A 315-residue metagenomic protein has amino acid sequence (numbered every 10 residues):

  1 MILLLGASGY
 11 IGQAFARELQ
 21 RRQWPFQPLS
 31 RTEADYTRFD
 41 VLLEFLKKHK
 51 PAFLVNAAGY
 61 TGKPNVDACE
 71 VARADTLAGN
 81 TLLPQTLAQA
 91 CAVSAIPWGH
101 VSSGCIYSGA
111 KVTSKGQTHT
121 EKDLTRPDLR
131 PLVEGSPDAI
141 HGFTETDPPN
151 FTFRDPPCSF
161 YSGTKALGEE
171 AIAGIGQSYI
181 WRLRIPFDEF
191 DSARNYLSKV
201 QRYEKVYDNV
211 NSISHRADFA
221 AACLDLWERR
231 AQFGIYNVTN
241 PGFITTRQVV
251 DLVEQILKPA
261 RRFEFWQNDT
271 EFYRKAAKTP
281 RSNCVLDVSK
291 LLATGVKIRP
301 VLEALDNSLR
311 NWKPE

Functional and structural regions predicted by a protein language model:
M1-R22: N-terminal Rossmann NAD(P)H-binding glycine-rich loop of SDR-like oxidoreductase domains
L5, L29, L54-A58, W98-G104 (+2 more regions): SDR active-site strand-loop-helix element
A14, A222-D225, R229-K278, S282: Mid/C-terminal beta-alpha module of Rossmann-like enzyme folds, strongest in SDR-family dehydrogenases/epimerases
Q27-D40: Rossmann-fold cofactor-recognition segment
F39-T81, A90-V93: NAD(P)H-binding glycine-rich loop region in Rossmannoid oxidoreductase-like domains and their noncatalytic homologs
V71-A78, L82-L83, I106-W181, D188: Catalytic helix-loop patch of NAD(P)-dependent Rossmann-fold dehydrogenases
E169-D218, D225: NAD(P)-dependent short-chain dehydrogenase/reductase
R299-E315: Amphipathic terminal alpha-helices
